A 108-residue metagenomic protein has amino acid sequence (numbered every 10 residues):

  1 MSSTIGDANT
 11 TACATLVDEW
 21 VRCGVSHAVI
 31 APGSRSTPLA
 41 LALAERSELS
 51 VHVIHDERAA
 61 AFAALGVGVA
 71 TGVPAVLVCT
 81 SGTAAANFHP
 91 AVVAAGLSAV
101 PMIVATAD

Functional and structural regions predicted by a protein language model:
S2-D108: N-terminal alpha/beta PP-like core and its mobile active-site loop of ThDP/TPP-dependent enzymes
